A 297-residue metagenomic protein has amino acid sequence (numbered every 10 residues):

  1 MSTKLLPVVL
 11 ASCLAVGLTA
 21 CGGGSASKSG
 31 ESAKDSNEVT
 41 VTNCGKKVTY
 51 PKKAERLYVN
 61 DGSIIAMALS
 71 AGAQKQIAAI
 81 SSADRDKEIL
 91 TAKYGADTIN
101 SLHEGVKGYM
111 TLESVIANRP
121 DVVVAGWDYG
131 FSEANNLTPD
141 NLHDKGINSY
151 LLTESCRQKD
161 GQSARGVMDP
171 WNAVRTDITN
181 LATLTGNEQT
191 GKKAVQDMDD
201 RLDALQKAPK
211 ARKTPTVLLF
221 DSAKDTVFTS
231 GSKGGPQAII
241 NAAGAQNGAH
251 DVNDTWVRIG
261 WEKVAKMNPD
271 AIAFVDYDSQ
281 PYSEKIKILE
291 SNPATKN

Functional and structural regions predicted by a protein language model:
S2-S12, G17-M67, T183-L219: Bacterial Sec-exported substrate-binding components of ABC uptake systems
N43-G45, L102-T111, E133, N253-G260: Short helix-initiation/N-cap motifs at beta->coil->alpha
K47, T138-A223: Extracytoplasmic substrate-binding proteins
D61, I65-N118, V122-V123, W127-G130 (+1 more regions): A short, structured surface patch at a secondary-structure boundary
S63-A66, A83-K87, V122, D128-S132 (+4 more regions): Solvent-exposed loop/turn segments at secondary-structure junctions within structured extracellular/periplasmic domains
Y109-V122, L137-D140, I259-N268: Short helices/loops that flank or line small-molecule/ion binding pockets
M168-D177, D251-V252, A273-N297: Structured C-terminal subdomain patch of bacterial secreted/periplasmic proteins
G231-W256: Alpha-helical, coiled-coil/dimerization segments enriched in small aliphatic residues
